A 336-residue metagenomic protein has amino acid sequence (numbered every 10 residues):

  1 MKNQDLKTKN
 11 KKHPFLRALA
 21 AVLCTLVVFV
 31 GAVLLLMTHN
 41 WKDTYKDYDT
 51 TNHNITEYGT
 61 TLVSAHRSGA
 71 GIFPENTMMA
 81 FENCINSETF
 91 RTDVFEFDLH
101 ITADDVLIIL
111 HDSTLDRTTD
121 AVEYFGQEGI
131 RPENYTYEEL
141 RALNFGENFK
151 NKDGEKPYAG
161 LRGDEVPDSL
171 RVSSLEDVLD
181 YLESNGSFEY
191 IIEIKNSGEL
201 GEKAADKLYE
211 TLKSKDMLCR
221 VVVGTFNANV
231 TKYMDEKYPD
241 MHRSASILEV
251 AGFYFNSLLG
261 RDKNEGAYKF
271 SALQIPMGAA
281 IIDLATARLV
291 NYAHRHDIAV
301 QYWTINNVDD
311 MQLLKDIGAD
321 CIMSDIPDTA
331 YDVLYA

Functional and structural regions predicted by a protein language model:
K2-A336: Phosphate-group recognition and catalysis centered on beta-loop-alpha active-site segments
